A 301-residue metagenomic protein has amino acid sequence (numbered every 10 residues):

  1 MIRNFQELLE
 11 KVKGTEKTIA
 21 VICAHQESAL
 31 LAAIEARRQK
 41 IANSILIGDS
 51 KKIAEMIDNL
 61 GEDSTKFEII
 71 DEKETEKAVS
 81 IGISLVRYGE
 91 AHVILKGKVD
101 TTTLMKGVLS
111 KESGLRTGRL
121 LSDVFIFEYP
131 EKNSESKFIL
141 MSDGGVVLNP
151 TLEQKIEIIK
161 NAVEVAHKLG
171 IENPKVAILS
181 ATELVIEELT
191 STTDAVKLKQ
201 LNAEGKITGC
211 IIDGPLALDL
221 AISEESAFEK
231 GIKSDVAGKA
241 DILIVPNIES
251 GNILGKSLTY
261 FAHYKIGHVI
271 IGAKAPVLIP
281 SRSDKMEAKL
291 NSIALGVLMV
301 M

Functional and structural regions predicted by a protein language model:
M1-L46, S50-V236, D241-M301: Anion-binding alpha/beta catalytic cores of soluble intermediary-metabolism enzymes, centered on
